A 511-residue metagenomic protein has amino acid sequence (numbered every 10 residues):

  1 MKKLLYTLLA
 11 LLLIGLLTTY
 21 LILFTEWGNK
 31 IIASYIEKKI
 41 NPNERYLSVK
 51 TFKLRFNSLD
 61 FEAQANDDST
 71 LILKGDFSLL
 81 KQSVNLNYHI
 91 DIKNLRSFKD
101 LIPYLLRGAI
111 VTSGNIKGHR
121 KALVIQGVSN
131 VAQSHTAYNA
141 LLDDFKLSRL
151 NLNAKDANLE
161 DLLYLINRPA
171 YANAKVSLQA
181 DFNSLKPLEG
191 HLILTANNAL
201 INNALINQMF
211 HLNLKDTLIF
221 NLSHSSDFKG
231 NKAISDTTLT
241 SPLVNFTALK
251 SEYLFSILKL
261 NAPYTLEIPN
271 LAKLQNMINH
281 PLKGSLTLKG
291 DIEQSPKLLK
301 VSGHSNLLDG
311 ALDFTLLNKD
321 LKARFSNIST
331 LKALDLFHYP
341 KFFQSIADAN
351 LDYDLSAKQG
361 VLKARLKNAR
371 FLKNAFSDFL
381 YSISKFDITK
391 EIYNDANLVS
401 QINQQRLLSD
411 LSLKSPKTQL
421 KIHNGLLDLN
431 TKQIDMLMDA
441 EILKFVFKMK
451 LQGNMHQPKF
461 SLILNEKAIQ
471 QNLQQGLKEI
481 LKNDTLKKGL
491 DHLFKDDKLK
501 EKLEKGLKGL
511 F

Functional and structural regions predicted by a protein language model:
M1-L13, L17, P42, K50 (+8 more regions): Extended terminal
L16-H89, K93, S97-D100, G118: Terminal hydrophobic membrane-targeting helix
R45-L47, Q64-K74, D100-G114, N130-N139 (+9 more regions): Amphipathic hydrophobic-ligand
Q64, K93-L95, L105-R107, K117-K121 (+9 more regions): Flexible, solvent-exposed coil segments and beta strand-coil junctions, predominantly the extracellular/periplasmic
L86, I125, L150, G190-L192 (+6 more regions): Transmembrane beta-strands of outer-membrane beta-barrel proteins
I92-N94, V131-Q133, D156-N158, A196-L200 (+8 more regions): Transmembrane beta-strands of outer-membrane beta-barrel pores
S97-K99, D161, I201-I206, K273-Q275 (+4 more regions): Outer-membrane beta-barrel proteins
L362-E391, N397-V399: A glycine-rich beta-turn/hairpin centered on an aromatic-Pro dipeptide
